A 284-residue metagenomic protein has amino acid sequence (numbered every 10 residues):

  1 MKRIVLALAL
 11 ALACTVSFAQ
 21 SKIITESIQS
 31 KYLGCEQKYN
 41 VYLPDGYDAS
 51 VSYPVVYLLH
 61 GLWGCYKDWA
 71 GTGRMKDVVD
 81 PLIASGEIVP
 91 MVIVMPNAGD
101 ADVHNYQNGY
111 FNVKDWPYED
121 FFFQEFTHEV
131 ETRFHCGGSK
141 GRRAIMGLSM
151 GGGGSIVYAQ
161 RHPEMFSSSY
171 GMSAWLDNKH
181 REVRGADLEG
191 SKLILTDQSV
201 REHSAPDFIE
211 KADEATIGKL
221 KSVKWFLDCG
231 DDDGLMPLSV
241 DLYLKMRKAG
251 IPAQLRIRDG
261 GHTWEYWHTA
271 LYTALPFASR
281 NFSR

Functional and structural regions predicted by a protein language model:
I4-A13: Sec-dependent N-terminal signal peptides
T15-A19: Sec/Tat signal peptide C-region and signal peptidase I cleavage site
Q20-R284: Non-catalytic cap/lid and distal C-terminal segments of serine-dependent acyl enzymes
